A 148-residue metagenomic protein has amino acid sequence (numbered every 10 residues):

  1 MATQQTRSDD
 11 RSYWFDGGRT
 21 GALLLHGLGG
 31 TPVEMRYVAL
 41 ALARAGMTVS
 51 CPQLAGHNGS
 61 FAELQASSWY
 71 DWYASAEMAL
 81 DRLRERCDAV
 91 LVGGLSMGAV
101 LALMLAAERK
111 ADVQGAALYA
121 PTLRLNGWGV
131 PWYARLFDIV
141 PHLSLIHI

Functional and structural regions predicted by a protein language model:
L25-G29: The conserved beta1-alpha1 loop
P32-A39: The serine-hydrolase catalytic nucleophile loop
R44-F61: Conserved alpha/beta-hydrolase
S60-L91: Catalytic nucleophile-loop/oxyanion-hole region of alpha/beta-hydrolase and closely related hydrolase-like folds
G94-G98, A102: Gly/Ala-rich beta-loop-alpha elbow adjacent to hydrolase catalytic centers
A117-N126: Active-site nucleophile loop of the alpha/beta-hydrolase fold
I146-I148: Conserved small/polar residues in nucleotide/adenosyl-binding loops
